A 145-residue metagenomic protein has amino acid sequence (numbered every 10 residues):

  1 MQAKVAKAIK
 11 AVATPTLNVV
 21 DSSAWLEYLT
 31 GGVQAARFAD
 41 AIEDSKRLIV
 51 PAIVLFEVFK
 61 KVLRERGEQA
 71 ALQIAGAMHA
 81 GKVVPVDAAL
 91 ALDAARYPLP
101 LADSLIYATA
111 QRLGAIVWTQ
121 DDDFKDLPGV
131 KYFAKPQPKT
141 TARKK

Functional and structural regions predicted by a protein language model:
M1-A13, A80-G81, Y107, Q111-K145: Acidic, PIN/NYN-like endoribonuclease modules and their adjacent C-terminal/linker elements
M1-V50, V62-A75, K139, R143: Short, well-structured N-terminal submotif of metal-dependent ribonuclease cores
A24-W25, V54-L55, L90, L105-I106 (+1 more regions): Alpha-helix capping/helix-boundary segments
L26, F56-F59, A95: Amphipathic alpha-helical segments within well-ordered protein domains
V54, G76-Y97: Acidic catalytic patch
K60-L63, Q111-R112: Short glycine/serine- and small hydrophobic-enriched flexible loop segments
